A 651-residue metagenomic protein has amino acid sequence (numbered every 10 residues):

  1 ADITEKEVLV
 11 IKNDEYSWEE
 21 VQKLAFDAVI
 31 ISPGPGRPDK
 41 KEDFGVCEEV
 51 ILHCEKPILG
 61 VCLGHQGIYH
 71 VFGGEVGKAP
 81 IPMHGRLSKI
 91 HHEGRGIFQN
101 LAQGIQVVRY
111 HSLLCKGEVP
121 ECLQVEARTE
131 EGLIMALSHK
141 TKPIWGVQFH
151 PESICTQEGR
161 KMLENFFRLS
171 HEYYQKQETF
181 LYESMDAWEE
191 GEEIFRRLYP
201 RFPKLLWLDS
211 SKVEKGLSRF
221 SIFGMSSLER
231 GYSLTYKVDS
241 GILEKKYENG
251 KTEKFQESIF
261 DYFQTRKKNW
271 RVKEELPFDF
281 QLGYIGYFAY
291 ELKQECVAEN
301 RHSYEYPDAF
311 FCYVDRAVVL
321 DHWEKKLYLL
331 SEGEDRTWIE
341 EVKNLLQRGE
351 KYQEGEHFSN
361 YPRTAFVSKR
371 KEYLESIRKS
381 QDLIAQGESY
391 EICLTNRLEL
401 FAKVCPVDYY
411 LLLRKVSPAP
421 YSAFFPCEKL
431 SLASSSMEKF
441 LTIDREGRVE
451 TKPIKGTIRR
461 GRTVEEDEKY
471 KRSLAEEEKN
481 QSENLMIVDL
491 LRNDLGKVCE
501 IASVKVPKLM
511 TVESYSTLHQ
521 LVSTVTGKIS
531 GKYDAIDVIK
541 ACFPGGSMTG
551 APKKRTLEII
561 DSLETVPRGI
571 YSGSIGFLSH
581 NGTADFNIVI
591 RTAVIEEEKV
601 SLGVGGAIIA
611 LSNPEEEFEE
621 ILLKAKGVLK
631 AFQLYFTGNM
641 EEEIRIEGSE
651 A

Functional and structural regions predicted by a protein language model:
A1-T4: Short, charged N-terminal beta->alpha structural module
K6-E15: A short beta-strand-loop structural module common to alpha/beta enzyme folds
S17-A25: Short amphipathic alpha-helix with an adjacent loop that forms part of the alpha/beta core around
L24-N100, L163: Cysteine-nucleophile active-site neighborhood
P57-L59, E75, Q106, Q124 (+2 more regions): Proline-centered loop/turn at the N-terminus of a beta-strand
G94-K142, G573: Catalytic beta-strand/loop cores that center a nucleophilic Ser/Cys/Thr and support acyl-enzyme chemistry
P151-K176: Acyltransferase
Q175-A651: Extended alpha-helical targeting/anchoring segments, especially N-terminal organellar/secretory targeting helices
